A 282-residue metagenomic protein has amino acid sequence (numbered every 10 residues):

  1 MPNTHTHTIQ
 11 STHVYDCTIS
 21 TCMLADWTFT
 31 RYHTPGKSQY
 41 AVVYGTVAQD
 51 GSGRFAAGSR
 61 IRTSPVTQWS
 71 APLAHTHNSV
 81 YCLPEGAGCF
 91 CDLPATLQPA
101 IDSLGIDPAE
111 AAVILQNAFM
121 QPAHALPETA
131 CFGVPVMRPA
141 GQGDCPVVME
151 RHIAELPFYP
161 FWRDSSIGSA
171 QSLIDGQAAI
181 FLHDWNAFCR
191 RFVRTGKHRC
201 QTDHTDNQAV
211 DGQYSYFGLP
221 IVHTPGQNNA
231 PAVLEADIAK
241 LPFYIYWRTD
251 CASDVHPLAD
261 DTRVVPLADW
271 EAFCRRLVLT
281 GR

Functional and structural regions predicted by a protein language model:
P2-P72, S79-P127, A179-D184, C189-G196 (+5 more regions): Cysteine-centric segments in proteins
T34-P35, A48-D50, F55, H75-T76 (+7 more regions): Acidic surface patches and DE-rich sequence motifs
A74, T129, S172, Y214 (+1 more regions): Short aromatic-centered micro-motifs
H77-N78, F132, F217, A239: Short strand-coil-strand connectors
E128-P139, H198-P225: Disulfide-bonded cysteine-rich modules in secreted/extracellular proteins, activating on the conserved Cys frameworks
V134-P135, A140, P146-M149, L156-P157 (+9 more regions): Intrinsically disordered, low-complexity proline-rich tandem-repeat tracts
G143-D144, E155, E271, R282: Asparagine/serine/threonine-enriched low-complexity, disordered tracts, especially those forming N-linked glycosylation
I153-G176, A236-L258: Acidic, low-complexity, intrinsically disordered interaction modules
